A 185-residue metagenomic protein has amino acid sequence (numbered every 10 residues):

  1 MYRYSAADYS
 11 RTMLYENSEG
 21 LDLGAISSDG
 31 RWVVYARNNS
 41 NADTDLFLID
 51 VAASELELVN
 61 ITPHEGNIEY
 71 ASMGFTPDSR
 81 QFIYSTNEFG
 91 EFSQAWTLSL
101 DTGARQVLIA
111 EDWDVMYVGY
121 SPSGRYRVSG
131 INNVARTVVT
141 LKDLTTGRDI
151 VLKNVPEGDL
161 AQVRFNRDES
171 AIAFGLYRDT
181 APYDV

Functional and structural regions predicted by a protein language model:
M1, T12, E16-R37, A42-L46 (+4 more regions): Conserved beta-propeller blade repeats
M1-Y2, N41-L48, E91-W96, A135-L141 (+1 more regions): Structural motif
S5-Y9, D50-S54, S99-G103, D143-G147: Short loop/turn segments that connect beta-strands within beta-propeller blades
A6, N38-S40, V51-A52, N87-F89 (+3 more regions): Short polar/acidic secondary-structure junctions
S54-L58, V185: Predominantly five- to eight-bladed beta-propeller fold
V138-V139, D143, V163-N166: Short hairpin/turn module used for nucleic-acid contact or packing/dimerization
L141, T146-P156: Non-catalytic extracellular/periplasmic "stalk" and linker regions immediately N-terminal to catalytic or recognition
